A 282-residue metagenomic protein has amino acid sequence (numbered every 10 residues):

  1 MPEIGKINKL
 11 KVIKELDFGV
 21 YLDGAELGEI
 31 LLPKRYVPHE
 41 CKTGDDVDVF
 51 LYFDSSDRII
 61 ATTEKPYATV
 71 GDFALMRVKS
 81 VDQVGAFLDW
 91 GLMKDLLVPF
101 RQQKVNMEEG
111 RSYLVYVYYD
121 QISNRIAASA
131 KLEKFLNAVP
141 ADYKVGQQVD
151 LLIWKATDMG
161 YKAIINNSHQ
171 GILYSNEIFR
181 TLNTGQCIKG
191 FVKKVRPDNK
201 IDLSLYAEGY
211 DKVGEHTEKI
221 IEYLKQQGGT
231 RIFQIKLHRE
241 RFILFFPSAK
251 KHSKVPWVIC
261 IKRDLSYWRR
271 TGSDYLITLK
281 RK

Functional and structural regions predicted by a protein language model:
M1-K282: Single-stranded RNA-binding regions, centering on S1/OB-family and related RNA-binding modules
